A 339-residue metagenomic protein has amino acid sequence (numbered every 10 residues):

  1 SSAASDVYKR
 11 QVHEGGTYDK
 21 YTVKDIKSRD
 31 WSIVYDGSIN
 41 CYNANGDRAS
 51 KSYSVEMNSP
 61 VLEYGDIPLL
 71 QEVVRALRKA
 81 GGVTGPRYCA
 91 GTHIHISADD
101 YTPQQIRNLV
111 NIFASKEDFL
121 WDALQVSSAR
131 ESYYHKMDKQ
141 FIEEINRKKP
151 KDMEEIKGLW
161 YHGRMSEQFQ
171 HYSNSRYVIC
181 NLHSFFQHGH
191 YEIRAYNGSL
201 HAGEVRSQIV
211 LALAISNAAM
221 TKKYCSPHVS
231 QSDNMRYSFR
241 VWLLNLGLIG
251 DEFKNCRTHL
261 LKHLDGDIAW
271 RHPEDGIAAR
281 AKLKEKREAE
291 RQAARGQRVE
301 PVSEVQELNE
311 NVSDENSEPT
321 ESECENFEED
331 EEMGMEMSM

Functional and structural regions predicted by a protein language model:
S1-Y8: Short, small-residue-biased leader/transition segments that mark boundaries at the very start of proteins
A3, G85-Y101, H188-R194, R240: Histidine-centered divalent-metal-coordination microenvironment in nucleic-acid enzymes
S5, D66-V74, A98-Q125, N146-M153 (+3 more regions): Helical (often loop-to-helix) elements that flank the catalytic cores of nucleotide-handling enzymes
H13-E63, A76-R78, V83, A90: Polyanion/phosphate-binding surface patch
R29-D47, I106-N197: Aromatic/basic-lined ligand-recognition segments that form π-stacking hydrophobic pockets flanked by Lys/Arg to engage
G85, D118-K136, N217-N234: Flexible helix-coil linker/hinge segments at domain or subdomain boundaries
G250-G296: Long, highly charged low-complexity segments enriched in Glu/Asp and Lys/Arg with interspersed Ser/Thr
Q306, D314-N316, E321-M339: Non-Sec secretion/translocation targeting segments of pathogen effectors
